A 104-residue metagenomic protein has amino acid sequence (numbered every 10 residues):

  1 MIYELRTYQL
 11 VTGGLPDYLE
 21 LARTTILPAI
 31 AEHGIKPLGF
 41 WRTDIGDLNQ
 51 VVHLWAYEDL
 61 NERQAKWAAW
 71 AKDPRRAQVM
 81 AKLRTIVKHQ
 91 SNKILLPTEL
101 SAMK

Functional and structural regions predicted by a protein language model:
M1-L19, A29-P37, E99-K104: Surface-exposed interaction/gating patches
Q9, L54-A56: Short hydrophobic/aromatic beta-strand micro-patches that form the beta-sheet surface supporting nucleotide- or nucleic
P16-L38, A56-I94: An amphipathic, aromatic/His-enriched active-site/gating alpha helix that lines ligand/cofactor pockets
L38-G39, V51: Short hydrophobic/aromatic-rich motifs at helix boundaries and adjacent loops
W41-T43: Short, solvent-exposed loop/turn elements at beta->coil junctions and helix N-caps that rim active or binding pockets
G46-N49: Short acidic/glycine-enriched loop/turn segments that link adjacent beta-strands
